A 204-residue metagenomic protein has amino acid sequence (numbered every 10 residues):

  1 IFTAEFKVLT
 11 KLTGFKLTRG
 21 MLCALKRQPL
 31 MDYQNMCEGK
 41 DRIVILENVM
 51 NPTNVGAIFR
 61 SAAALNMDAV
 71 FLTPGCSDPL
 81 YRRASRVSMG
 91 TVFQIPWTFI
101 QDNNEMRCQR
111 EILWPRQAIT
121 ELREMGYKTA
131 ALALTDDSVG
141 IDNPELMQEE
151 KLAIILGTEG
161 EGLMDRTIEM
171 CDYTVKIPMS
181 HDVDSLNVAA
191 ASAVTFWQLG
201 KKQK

Functional and structural regions predicted by a protein language model:
I1-M21: Glycine/small-residue-rich loop that forms an oxyanion/phosphate-binding "nest" at active or ligand-binding sites
F2-T3, K7, L25, P29-D137: RNA substrate-binding interface of SAM-dependent RNA methyltransferases
K11-T13, R110, W114, I141 (+1 more regions): Short, charged, surface-exposed secondary-structure boundary motifs
L12-F15, Y33-C37, M89, E121 (+2 more regions): Short secondary-structure boundary/capping segments
K16-G20, G39, E149: Short connector loops at helix/strand junctions that flank enzyme active sites, especially segments positioning acidic
G20-C23, S61-L65, C76-F93, D165-K204: Structured adenosyl-cofactor binding patch, chiefly the S-adenosyl-L-methionine
A130-H181: Active-site/ligand-binding-proximal alpha/beta "capping" segment
